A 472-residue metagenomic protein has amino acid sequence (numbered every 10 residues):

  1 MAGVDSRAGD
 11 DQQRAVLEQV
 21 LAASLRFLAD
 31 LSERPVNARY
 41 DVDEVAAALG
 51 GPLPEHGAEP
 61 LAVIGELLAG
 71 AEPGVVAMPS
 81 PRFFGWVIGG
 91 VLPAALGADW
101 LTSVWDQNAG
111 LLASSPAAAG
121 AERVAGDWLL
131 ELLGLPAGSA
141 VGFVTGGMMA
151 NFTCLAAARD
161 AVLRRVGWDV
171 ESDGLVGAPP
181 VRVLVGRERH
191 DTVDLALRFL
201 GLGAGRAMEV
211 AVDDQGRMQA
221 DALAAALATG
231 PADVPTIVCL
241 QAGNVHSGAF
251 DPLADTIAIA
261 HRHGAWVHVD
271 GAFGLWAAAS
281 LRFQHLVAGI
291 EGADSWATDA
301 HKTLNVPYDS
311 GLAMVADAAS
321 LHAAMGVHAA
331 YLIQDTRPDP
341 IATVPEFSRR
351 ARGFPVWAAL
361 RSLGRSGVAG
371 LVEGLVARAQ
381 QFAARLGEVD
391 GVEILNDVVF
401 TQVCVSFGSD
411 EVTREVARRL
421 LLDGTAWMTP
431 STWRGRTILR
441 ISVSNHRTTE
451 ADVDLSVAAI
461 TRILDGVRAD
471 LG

Functional and structural regions predicted by a protein language model:
M1-G138, S442, T448, L455 (+1 more regions): N-terminal entrance/gating region of PLP-dependent enzymes' catalytic architecture
A117-A118, V141-M148, V185-G186, Q241: Active-site nucleophile and cofactor-binding loops and adjacent substrate-binding regions of central metabolic enzymes
L129-D160, M208-V210: Short loop-beta-helix segment that forms the pyridoxal 5′-phosphate
A137-G138, N396-T401, T432-I438: Short Gly/Ser/Thr- and Asp/Glu-enriched loop/turn motifs at secondary-structure junctions
A150, A156-H322: Conserved PLP-enzyme active-site core in the AAT-like
A288-V389, D397: Active-site C-terminal subdomain of aminotransferase-like
V392-L420: Conserved PLP-binding catalytic core of the aspartate aminotransferase-like
W433-G472: PLP-dependent enzyme catalytic core of the Aspartate aminotransferase-like
